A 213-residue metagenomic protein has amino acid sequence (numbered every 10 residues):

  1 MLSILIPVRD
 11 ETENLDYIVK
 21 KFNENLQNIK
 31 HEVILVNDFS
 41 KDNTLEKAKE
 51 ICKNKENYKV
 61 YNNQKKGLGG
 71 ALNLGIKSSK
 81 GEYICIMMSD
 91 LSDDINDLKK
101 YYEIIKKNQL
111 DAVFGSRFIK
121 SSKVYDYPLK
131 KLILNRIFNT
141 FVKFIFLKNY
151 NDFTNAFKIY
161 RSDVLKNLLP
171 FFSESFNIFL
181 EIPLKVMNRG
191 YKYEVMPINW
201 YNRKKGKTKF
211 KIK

Functional and structural regions predicted by a protein language model:
M1-S3, E32, E181: Cell-envelope/extracellular polymer assembly enzymes that use nucleotide-activated donors
E11-N14, S40, L68, D94: Donor nucleotide-sugar binding loop of glycosyltransferases
E11-N25: Short, well-formed alpha-helical segments that are part of the catalytic scaffolds of diverse glycosyltransferases
E13-Y17, D42-I51: Acidic helix N-cap motif at the loop->helix transition within catalytic regions of sugar-transfer enzymes
H31-I34, L45-S78: Conserved donor nucleotide-binding strand/loop of the catalytic core
N37-E46, L91: A conserved acidic beta->alpha catalytic loop
N63-S78, Y83-I86, I95-F176, N202-K213: Acceptor/aglycone-binding surface of glycosyltransferases and processive sugar-polymer synthases
K148-N149, F171-E174, P183-Y201: Catalytic donor-sugar/metal-binding loop of nucleotide-sugar-dependent glycosyltransferases
